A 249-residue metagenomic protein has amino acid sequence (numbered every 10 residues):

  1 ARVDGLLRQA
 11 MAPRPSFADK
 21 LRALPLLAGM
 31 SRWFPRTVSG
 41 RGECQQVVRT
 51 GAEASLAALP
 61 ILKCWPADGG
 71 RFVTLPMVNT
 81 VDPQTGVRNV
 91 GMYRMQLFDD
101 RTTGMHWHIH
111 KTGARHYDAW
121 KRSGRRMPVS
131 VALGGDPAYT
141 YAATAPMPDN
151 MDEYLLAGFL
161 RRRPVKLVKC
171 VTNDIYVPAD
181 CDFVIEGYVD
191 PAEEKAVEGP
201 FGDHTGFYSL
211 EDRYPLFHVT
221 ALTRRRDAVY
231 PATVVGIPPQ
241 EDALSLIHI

Functional and structural regions predicted by a protein language model:
A1-L216, T220-L246: Extended, highly charged
I249: Calmodulin-binding IQ motif helices
